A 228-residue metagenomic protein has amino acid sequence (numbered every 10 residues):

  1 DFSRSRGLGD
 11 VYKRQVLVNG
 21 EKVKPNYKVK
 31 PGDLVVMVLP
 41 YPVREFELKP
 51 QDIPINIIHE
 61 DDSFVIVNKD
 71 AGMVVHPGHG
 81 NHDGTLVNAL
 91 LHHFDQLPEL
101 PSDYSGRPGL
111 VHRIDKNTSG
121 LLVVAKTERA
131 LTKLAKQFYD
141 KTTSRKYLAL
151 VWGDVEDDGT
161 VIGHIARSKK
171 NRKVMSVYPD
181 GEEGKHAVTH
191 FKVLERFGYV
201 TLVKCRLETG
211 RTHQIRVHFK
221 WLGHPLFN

Functional and structural regions predicted by a protein language model:
F2-Y12: Single conserved hydrophobic/aromatic residue that forms the stacking wall/gate of nucleotide- or nucleobase-binding
D10-N228: RNA pseudouridine synthases
